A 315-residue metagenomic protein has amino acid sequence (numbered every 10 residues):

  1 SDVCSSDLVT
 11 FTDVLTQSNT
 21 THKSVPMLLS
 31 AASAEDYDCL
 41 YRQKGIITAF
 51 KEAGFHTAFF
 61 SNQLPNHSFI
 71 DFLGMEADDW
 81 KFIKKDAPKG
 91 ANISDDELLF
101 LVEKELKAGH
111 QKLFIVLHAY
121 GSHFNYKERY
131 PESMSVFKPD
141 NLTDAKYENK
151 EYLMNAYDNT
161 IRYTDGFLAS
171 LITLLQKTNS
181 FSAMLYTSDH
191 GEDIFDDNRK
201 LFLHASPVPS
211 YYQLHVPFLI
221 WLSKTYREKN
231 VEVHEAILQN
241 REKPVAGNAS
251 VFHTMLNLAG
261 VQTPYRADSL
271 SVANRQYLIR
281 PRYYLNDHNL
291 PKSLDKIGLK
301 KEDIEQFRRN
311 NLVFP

Functional and structural regions predicted by a protein language model:
S1-P315: Catalytic domains that recognize anionic headgroups
